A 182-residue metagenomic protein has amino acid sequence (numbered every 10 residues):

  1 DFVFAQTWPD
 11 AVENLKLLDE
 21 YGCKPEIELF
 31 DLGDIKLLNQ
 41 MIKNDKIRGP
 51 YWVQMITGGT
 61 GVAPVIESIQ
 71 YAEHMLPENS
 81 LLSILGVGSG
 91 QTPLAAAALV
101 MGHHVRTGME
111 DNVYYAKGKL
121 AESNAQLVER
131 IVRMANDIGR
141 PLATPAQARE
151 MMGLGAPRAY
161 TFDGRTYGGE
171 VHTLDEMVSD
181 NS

Functional and structural regions predicted by a protein language model:
D1-E110, L120-Q126: Catalytic alpha/beta core domains of metabolic enzymes, predominantly
K36, E67-P77, P93-S182: Structured C-terminal cap/extension of enzyme domains
